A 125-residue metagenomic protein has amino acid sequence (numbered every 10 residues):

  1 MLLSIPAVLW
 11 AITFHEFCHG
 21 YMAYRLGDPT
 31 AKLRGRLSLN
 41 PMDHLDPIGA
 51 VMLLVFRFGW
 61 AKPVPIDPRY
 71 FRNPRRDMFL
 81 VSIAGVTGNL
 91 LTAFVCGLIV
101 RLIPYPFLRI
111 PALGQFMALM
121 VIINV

Functional and structural regions predicted by a protein language model:
M1-V125: Hydrophobic transmembrane alpha-helices and their immediate loop junctions in multi-pass integral membrane proteins
